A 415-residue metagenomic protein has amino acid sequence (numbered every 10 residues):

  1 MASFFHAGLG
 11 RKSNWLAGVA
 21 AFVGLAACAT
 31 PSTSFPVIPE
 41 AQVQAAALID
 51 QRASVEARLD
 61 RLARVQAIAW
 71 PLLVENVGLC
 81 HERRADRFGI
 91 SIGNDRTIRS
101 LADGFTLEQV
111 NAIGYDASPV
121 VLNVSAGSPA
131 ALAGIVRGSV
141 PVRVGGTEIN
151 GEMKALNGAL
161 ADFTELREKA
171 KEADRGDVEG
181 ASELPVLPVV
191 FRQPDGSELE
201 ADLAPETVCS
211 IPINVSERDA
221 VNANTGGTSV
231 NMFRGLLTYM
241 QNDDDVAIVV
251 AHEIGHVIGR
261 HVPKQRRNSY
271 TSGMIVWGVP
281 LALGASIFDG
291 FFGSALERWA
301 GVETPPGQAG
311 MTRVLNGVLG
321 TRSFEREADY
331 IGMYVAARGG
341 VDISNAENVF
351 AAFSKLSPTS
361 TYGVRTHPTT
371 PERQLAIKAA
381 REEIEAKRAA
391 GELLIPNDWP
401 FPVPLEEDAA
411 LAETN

Functional and structural regions predicted by a protein language model:
F4-F5, R11, C28-D95, F105-A112 (+5 more regions): C-terminal capping/extension segments of zinc metalloprotease domains
A17-A26: Bacterial N-terminal signal peptides
S100-V121: Short beta-strand-turn/beta-hairpin segments enriched in glycine/proline and small hydrophobics that form edge-strand
P129, N231-I248, V318: Short pre-active-site segment immediately N-terminal to the catalytic Zn-binding motif
A130-T164: Conserved PDZ fold ligand-binding element
G151, L156, V262-G290, E347: Post-HEXXH active-site segment of zinc metalloproteases
F233-G235, R260, L281, A285-S323 (+1 more regions): Substrate-binding clefts and substrate-entry loops adjacent to catalytic sites of polymer-processing enzymes acting on
L236, Q241-D245, I254-T271, V341: Catalytic Zn2+-binding segment of zinc metalloproteases
